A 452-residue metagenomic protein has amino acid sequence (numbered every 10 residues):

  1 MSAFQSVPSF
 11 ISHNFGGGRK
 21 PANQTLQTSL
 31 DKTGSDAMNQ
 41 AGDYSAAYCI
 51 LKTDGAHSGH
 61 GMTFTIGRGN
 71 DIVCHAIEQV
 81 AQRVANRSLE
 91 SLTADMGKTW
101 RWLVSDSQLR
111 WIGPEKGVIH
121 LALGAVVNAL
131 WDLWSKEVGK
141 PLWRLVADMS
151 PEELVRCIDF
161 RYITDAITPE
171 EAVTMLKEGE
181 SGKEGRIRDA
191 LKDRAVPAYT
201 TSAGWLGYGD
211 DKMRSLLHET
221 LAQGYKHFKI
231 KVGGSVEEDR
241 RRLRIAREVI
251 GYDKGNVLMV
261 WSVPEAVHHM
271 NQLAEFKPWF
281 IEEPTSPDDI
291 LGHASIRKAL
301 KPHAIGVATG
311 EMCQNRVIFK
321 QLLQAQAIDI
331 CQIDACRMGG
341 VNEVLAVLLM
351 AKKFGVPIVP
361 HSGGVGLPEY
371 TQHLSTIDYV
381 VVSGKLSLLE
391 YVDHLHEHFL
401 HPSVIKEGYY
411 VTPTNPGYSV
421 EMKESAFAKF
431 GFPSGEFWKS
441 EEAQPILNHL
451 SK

Functional and structural regions predicted by a protein language model:
A3-F4, F10-G67, H396-H398, H449-S451: Structured beta-strand/loop patches that form or line metal/cofactor-binding pockets in enzymes
S12, H268, N342, A346-V347 (+1 more regions): Flexible C-terminal active-site loop/helix
K52-A166, S451: Metal- or metallocofactor-binding catalytic centers and their adjacent structured scaffolds across diverse enzyme
A56, V80, V126, L130 (+8 more regions): Conserved, mostly hydrophobic/aromatic
K116, R194-R214, V232-G234, M259-V263 (+1 more regions): Active-site mouth loops of central-metabolism enzymes
W134-G207, M422: Catalytic pocket of metal/acid-base enzymes, prominently hydrolases
L216-G233: Catalytic domains of carbohydrate-active enzymes, especially glycoside hydrolases
K229-E369: Catalytic core of soluble alpha/beta enzymes
